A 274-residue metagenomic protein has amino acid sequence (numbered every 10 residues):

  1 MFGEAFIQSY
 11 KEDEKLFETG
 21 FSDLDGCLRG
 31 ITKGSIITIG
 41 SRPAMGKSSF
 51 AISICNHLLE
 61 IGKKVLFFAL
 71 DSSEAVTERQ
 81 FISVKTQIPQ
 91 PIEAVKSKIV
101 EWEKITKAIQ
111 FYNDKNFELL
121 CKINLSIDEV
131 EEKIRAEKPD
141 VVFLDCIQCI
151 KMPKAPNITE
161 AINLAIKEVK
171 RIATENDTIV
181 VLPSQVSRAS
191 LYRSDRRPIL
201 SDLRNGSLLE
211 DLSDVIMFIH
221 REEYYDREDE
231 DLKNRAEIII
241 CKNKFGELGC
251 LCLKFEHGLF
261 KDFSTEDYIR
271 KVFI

Functional and structural regions predicted by a protein language model:
M1-I88: The Walker A/P-loop phosphate-binding site
M1-K33, K107-N116, K133, I172-E175 (+2 more regions): Core recognition of P-loop NTPase motor domains used across DNA-transaction enzymes
E18-F21, A75, W102, T106 (+4 more regions): Amphipathic alpha-helical transducer elements in NTP-driven molecular machines
G26, H57-K138, M152, L251-L253 (+1 more regions): Cytosolic-facing regulatory segments adjacent to core modules
L70-S72, T178, P183-Q185: Conserved H-loop
I92-K98, E118-L120, K151-N163, Y192-S201: Flexible beta-alpha connector loops of hexameric P-loop NTPases
S97, I127-V142, E168-N176, A189-I274: C-terminal regions of RecA-like/P-loop NTPase motor modules
D140-L182: Helical hairpin unit composed of two closely spaced alpha helices linked by a short loop
